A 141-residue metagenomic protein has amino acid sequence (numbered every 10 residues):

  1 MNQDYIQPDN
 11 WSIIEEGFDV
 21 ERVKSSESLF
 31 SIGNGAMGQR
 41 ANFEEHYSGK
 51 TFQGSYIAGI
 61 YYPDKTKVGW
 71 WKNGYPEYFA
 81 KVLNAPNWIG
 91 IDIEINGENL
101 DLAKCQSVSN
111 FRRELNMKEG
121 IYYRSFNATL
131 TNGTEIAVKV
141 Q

Functional and structural regions predicted by a protein language model:
M1-Q141: Beta-sandwich/jelly-roll carbohydrate-recognition scaffolds of carbohydrate-active enzymes
